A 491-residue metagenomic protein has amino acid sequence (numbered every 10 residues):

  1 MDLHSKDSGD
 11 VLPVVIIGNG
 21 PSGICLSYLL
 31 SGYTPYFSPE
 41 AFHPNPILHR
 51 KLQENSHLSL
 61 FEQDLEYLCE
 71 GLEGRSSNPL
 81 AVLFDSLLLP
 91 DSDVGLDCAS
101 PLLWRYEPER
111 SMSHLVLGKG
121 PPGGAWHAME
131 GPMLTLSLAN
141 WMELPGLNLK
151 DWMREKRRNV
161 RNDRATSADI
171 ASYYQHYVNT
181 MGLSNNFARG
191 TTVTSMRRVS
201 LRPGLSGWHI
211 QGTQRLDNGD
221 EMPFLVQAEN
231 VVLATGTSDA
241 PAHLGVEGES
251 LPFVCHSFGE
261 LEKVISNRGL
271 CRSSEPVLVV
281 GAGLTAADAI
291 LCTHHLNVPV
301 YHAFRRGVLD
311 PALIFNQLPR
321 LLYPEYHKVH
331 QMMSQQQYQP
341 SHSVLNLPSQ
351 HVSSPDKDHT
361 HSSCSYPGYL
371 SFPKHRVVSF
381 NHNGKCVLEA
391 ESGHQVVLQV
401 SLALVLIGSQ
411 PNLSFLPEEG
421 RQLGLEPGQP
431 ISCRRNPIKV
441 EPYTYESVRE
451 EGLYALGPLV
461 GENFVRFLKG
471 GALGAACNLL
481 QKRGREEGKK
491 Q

Functional and structural regions predicted by a protein language model:
M1-G123, H127, P132, N159-Q491: Flavin (primarily FAD) cofactor-binding/catalytic cores of flavoenzymes
P121-E155: Redox-cofactor-proximal catalytic regions of oxidoreductases
